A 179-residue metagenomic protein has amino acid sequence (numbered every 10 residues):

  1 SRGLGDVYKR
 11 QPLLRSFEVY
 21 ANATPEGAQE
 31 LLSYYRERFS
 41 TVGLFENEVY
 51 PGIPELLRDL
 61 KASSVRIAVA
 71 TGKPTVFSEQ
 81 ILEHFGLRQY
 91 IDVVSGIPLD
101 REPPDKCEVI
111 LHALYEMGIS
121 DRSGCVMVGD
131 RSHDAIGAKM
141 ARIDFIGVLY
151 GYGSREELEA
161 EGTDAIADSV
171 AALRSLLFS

Functional and structural regions predicted by a protein language model:
R2-Y8: Short, small-residue-biased leader/transition segments that mark boundaries at the very start of proteins
R10-T41, P51-K61: A metal-dependent, Asp-based hydrolase signature
P12-P25, I81-H84, V109, A113-E116: Helix-loop "lid/cap" segments that line or gate small-molecule binding pockets
T41-V69, T75-Q80, C107: Short, acidic loop-to-helix structural element flanking the phosphoryl-transfer center in phosphate-processing enzymes
G86-S95, E157-L177: Structural recognition of alpha->loop->beta junctions
R88-P103, G124: A short, structured active-site edge motif that brings together acidic residues
K106-A135: Conserved Lys-Pro-Asp/Glu-containing loop-to-beta segment of HAD-superfamily phosphomonoesterases, centered on
V126-A167: Acidic, Mg2+-coordinating phosphoryl-transfer loop and its flanking beta/alpha structural elements, shared across
